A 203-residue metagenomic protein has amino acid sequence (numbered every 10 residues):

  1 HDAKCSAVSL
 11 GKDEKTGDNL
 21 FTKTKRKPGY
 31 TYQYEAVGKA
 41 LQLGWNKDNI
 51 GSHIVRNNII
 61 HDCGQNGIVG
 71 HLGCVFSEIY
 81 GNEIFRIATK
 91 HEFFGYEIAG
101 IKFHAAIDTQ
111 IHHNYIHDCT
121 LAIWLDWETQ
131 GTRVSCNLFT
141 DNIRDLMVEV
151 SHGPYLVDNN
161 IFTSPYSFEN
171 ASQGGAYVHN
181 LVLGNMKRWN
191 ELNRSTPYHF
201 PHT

Functional and structural regions predicted by a protein language model:
A3-T203: Glycine- and acidic/polar-rich repeat regions and solenoidal domains
